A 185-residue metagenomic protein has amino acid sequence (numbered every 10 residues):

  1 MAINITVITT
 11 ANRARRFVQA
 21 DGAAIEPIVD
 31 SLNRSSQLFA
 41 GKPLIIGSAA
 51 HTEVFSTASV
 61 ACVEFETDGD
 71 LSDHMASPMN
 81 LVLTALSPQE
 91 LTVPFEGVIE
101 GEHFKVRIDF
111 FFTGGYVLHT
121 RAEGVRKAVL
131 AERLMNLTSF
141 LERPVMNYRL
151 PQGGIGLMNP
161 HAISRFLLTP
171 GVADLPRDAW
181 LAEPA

Functional and structural regions predicted by a protein language model:
M1-R15, K42, A49-T52, T57-H119 (+1 more regions): Intrinsic disorder/low-complexity detector
R15-F55, K127-E132, E142, N147-I155 (+1 more regions): A cross-kingdom feature marking solvent-exposed beta-strand/loop segments within repeated, beta-rich binding/scaffold
Q19-I25, T57-V63, A122-A128, P160-R165: A short, sequence-level motif marking secondary-structure junctions
S36, V98-E100, T138: Generic marker of residues within folded, mature protein domains
D109-A185: Structured core of small recognition/catalytic domains
